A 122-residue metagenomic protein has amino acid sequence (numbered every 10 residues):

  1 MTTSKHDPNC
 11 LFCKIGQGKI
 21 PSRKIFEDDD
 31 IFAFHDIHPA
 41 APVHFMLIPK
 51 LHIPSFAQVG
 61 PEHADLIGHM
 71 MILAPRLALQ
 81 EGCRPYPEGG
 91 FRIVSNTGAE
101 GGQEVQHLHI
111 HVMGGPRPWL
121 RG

Functional and structural regions predicted by a protein language model:
M1-G122: HIT superfamily nucleotide-processing domains
